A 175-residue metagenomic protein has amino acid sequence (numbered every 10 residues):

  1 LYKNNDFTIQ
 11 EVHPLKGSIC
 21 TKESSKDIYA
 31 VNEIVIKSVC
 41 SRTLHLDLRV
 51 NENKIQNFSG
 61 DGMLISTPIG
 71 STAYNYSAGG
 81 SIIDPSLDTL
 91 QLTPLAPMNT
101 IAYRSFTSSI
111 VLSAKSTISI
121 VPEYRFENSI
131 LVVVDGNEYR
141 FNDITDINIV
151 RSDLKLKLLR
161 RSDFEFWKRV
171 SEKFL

Functional and structural regions predicted by a protein language model:
L1, Q10-S18, Y29-V31, L46-D47 (+4 more regions): Short amphipathic alpha-helical surface micro-motifs
L1-D61: Catalytic core of DAGKc-family lipid kinases
E11-L15, A30-N32, R42-L46, D61-M63 (+5 more regions): A generic structural signal for short beta-strands and their flanking turns/coil linkers
C20, I36-K37, R49-N51, S66 (+3 more regions): Short beta-strand-to-turn element immediately C-terminal to the catalytic PLP-Schiff-base lysine in fold type I
C20-E23, S86, R151-D153: Short acidic-glycine loop/turn motifs at beta-strand connectors
I28, I36, S41, V50 (+2 more regions): ATP/nucleoside-binding phosphotransfer catalytic cores, i.e., glycine-rich phosphate-binding loops
N57-D61, I65-A102: Gly/Ser/Thr-rich active-site loops/lids in small-molecule metabolic enzymes that frequently grip phosphoryl groups
